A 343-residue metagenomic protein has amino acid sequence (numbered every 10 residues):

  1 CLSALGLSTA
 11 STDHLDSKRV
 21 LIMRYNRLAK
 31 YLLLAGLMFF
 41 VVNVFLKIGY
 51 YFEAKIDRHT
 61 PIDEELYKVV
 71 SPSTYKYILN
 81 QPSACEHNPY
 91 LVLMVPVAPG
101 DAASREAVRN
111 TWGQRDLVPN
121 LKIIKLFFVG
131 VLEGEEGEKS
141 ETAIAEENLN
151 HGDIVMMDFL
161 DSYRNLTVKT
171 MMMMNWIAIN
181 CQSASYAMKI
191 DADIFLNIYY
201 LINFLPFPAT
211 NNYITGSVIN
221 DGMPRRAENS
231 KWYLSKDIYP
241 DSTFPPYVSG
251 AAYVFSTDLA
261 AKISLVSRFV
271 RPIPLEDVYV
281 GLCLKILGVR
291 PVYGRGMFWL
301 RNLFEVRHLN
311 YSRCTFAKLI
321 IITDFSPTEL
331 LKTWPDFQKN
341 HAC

Functional and structural regions predicted by a protein language model:
C1-C343: Secretory-pathway lumenal glyco-enzymes, predominantly type II signal-anchor Golgi glycosyltransferases
